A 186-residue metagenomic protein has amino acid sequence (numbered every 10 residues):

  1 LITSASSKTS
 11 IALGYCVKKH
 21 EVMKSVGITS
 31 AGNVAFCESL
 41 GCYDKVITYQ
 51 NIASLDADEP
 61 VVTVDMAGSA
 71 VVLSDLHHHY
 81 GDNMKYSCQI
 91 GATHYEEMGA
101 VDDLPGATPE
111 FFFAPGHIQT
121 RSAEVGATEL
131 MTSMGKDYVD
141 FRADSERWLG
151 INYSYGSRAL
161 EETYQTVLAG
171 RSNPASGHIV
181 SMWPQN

Functional and structural regions predicted by a protein language model:
L1-N186: Terminal helix/beta-alpha structural elements that buttress the NAD(P)+-binding lobe
